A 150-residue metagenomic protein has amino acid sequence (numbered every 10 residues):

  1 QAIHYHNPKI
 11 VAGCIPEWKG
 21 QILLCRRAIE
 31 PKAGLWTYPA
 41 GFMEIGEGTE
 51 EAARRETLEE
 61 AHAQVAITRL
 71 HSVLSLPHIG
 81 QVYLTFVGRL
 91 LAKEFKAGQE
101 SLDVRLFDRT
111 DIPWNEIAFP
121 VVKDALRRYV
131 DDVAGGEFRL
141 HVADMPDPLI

Functional and structural regions predicted by a protein language model:
Q1-G13: Acidic, metal-coordinating catalytic segment for phosphate/diphosphate chemistry, firing primarily on the Nudix
A2, G20-Q21, A63, T110: Well-ordered beta-strand scaffold positions
P8-K9, R27, I117: Surface loops and adjacent helix of pleckstrin homology
I10-V11, P31, E100: A short beta-loop-beta micro-motif enriched in histidine and acidic residues
G13-I15, Q21-L23, T85-V87: Residues embedded in well-ordered beta-strands
E17-E59: Conserved Nudix-box catalytic region and its N-terminal flanking loop in Nudix hydrolases and closely related
M43-R128, D132, E137-F138, L149-I150: Unchanged
V142-D147: Short, highly charged C-terminal tails/helix-capping segments
